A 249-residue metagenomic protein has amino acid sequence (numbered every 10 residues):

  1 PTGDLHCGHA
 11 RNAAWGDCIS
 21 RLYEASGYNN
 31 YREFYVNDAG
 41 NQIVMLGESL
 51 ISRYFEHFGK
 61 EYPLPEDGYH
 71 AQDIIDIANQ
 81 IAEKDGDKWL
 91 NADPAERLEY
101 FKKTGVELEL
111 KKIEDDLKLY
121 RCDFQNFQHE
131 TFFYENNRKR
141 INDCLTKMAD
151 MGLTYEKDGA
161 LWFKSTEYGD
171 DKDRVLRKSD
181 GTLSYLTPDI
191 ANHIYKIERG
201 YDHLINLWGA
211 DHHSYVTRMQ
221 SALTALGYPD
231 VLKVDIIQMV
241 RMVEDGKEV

Functional and structural regions predicted by a protein language model:
P1-V249: NTP-dependent nucleotidyl-transfer catalytic core
